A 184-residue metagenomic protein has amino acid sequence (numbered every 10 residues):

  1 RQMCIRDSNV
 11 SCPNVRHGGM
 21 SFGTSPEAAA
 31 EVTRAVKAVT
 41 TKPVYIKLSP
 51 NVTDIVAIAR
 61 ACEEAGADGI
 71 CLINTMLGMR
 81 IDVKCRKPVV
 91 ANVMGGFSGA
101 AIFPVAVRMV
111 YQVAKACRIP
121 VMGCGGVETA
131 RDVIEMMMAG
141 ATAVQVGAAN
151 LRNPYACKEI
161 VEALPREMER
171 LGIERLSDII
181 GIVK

Functional and structural regions predicted by a protein language model:
R1-I5: Short, small-residue-biased leader/transition segments that mark boundaries at the very start of proteins
R6-S8, V44-L48, I70-L72, V121-C124 (+2 more regions): Hydrophobic faces of well-ordered beta-strands that scaffold small-molecule active sites in alpha/beta enzyme cores
R6-T40, L48-S49, A65: Metal-dependent enolase-superfamily TIM-barrel catalytic cores that perform enediolate-based chemistry
S11-P13, K47-T53, I73-L77, G126-E128 (+1 more regions): Active-site beta-loop-alpha junctions enriched in small/polar residues
P13-T24, I58-I119: Glycine/Thr-rich beta-alpha phosphate-binding loop at enzyme active sites
A28, I55-I58, A156, I160: Residues at alpha-helix caps and immediate loop-helix transition turns in enzyme cores, especially N- and C-cap
T53-R60, T129-V133: Short, acidic/polar
F97-R118, E128-K184: Alpha/beta catalytic cores of nucleotide-metabolism and tRNA/nucleoside-modifying enzymes
